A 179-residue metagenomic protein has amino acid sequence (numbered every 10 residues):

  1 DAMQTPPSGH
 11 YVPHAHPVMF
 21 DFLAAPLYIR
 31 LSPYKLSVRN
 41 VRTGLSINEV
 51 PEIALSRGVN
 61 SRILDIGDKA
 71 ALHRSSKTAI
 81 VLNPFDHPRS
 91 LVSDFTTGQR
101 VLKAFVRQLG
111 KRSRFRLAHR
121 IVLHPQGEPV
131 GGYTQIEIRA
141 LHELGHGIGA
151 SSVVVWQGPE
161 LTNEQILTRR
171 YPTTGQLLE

Functional and structural regions predicted by a protein language model:
Q4-E179: Nucleotide/phosphate-binding catalytic cleft detector across ATP-hydrolyzing and phosphate-transferring enzymes
